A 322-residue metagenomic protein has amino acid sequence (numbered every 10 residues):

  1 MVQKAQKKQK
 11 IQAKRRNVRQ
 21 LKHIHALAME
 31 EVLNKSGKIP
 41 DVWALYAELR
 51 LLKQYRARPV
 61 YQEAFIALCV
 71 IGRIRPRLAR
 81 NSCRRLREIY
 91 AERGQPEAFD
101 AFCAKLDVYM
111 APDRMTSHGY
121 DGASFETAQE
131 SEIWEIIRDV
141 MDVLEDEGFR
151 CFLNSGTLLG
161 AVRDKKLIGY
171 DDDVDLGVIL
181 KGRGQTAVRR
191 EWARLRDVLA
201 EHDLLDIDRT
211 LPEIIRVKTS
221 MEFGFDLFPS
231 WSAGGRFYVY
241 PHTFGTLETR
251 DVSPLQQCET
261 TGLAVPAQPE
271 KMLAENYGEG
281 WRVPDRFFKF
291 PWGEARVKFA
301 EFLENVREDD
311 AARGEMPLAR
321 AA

Functional and structural regions predicted by a protein language model:
V2-L51: Non-catalytic protein-protein interaction scaffold segments in large eukaryotic complex-forming proteins
A47-L153: Helical scaffold of the NTase/Pol beta-like nucleotidyltransferase catalytic core
S117-D121, D172-V178: Glycine-rich, often proline-containing surface loops adjacent to acidic residues and nearby aromatics that form
G122, Q129-E130, I136-M141, E145 (+5 more regions): Conserved catalytic core of two-metal-ion nucleotidyltransferases
M141-V174, K181: Active-site nucleotide-donor binding segment shared across nucleotidyl transfer reactions
G156, D173, T260-G262, L273: Generic structural signal for small/hydrophobic residues in well-ordered secondary structure, especially within
R183-R190: Short, flexible/disordered intra-domain loops and linkers
Y277-P284: Glycine-rich, aromatic-lined ligand/substrate-binding cores of catalytic and carbohydrate-binding domains
